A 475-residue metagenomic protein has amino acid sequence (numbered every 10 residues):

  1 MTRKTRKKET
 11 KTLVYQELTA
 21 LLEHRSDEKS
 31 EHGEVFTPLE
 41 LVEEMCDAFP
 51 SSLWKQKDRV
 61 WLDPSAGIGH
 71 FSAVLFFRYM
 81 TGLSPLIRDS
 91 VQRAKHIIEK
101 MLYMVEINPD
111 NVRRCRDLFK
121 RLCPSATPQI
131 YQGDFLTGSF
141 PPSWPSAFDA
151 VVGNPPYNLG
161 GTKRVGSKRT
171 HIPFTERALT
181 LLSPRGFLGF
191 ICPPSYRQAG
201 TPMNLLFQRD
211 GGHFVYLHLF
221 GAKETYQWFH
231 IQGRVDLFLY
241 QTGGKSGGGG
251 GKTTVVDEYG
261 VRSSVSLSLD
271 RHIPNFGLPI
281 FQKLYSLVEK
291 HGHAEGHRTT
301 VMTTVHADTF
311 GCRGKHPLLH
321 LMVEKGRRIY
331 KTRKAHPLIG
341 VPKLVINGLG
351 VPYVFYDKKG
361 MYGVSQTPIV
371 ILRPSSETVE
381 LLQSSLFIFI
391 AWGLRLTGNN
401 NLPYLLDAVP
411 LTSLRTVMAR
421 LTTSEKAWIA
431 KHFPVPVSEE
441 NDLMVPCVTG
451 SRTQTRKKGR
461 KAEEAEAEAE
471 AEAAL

Functional and structural regions predicted by a protein language model:
M1-S72, W428-K431, P436, E440-S451 (+1 more regions): Preference for the N-terminal adenyl/adenosyl cofactor-binding alpha/beta module
K4, E28, H32, E224-E439 (+4 more regions): C-terminal substrate-recognition regions of SAM-dependent nucleic acid methyltransferases
S30-E31, T37-L41, S65-A73, M80 (+2 more regions): Signature of N6-adenine DNA methyltransferases within the class I
E31, P38-P142, S146, P193 (+2 more regions): Conserved S-adenosyl-L-methionine
R59, D149, K343: Conserved acidic residues
K100-V105, G186-L188, P342-K343: Hydrophobic beta-strand segments of well-ordered beta-sheets in folded domains
E466-E470: Long, low-complexity Q/N-rich tracts
